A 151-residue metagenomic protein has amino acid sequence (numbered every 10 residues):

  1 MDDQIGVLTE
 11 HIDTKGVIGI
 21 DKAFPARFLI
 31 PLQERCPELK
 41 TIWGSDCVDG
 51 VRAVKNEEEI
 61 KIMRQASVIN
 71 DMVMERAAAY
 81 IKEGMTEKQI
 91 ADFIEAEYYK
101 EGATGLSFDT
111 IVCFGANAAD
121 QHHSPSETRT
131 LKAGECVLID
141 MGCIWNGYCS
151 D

Functional and structural regions predicted by a protein language model:
M1-M72: A composition/biophysics-driven feature that prefers long, compositionally simple stretches
K15-V17, R76, C113: Secondary-structure boundary/capping motif
V17-D21, A78-E87: Conserved short loop/turn motifs at secondary-structure junctions
S45-V48, M85-D151: Short catalytic-site patches enriched in acidic/histidine residues that coordinate or position cofactors/metals
R52-E59, A77-Y80, I144-S150: Low-complexity, flexible helical/coil segments
S67-A77, E87, I94-E95: Active-site pocket-lining segments that scaffold enzyme catalytic pockets across diverse folds
